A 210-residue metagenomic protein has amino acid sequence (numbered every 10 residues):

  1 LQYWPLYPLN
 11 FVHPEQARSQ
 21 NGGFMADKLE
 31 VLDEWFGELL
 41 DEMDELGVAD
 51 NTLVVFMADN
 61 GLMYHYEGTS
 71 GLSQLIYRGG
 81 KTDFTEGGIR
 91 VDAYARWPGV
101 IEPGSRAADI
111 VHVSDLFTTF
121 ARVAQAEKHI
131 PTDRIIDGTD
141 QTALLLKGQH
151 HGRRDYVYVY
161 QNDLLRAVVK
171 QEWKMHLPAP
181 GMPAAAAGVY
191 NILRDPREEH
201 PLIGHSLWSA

Functional and structural regions predicted by a protein language model:
L1-E15, D44-L53, E86, L144 (+3 more regions): Active-site regions of oxyanion-processing enzymes, predominantly non-cytosolic
L1-M25, M63-H65, Q74, L207: Active-site His/acidic residue clusters
E15-W35, E198-H200: Extended hydrophobic/aromatic segments used for targeting, binding, or gating
M25-L32, R106-V113, R134, S209-A210: Aromatic-acidic/polar surface patches that form glycan- and anion
V31-T69: Metal-dependent active-site segment of extracytoplasmic phospho-/sulfohydrolases and closely related
L62-E86, I101-S105, D109-R197: C-terminal cap/loop subdomain of S1 sulfatases and analogous C-terminal strand-loop tails that border
R90-V91: Catalytic cores of eukaryotic secretory-pathway lumenal/extracellular enzymes that build and remodel glycoconjugates
Y94-R96: Short beta-strand-to-turn element immediately C-terminal to the catalytic PLP-Schiff-base lysine in fold type I
